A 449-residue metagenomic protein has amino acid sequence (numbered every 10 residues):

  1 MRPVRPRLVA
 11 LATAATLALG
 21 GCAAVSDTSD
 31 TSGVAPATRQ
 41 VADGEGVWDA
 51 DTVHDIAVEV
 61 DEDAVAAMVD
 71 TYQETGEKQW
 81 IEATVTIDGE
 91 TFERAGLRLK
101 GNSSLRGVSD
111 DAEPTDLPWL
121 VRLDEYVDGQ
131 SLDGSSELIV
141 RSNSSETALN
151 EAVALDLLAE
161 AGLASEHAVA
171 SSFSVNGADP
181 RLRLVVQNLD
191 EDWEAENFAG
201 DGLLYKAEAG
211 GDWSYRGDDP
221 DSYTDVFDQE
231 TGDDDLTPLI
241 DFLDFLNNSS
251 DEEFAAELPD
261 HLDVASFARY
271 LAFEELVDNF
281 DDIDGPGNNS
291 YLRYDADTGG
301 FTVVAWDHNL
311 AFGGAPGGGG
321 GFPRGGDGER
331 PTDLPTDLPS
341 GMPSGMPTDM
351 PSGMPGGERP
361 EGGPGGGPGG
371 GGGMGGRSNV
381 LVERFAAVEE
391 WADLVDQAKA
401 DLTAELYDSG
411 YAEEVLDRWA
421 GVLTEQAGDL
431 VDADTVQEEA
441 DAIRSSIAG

Functional and structural regions predicted by a protein language model:
R2-R7, L11, C22-G449: Phosphate/dinucleotide-binding and metal-coordinating scaffold of catalytic cores in nucleotide-dependent enzymes
